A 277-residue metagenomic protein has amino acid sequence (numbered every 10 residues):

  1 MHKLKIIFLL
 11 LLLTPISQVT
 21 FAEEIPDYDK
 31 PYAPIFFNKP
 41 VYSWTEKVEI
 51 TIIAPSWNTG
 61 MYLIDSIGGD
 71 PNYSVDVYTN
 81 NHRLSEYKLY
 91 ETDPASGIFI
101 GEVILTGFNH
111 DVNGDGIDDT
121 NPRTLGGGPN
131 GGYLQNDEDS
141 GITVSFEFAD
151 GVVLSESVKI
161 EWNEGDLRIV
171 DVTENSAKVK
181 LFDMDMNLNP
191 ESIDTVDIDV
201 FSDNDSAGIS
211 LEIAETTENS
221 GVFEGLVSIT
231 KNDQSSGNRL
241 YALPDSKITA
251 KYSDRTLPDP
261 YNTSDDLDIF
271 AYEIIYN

Functional and structural regions predicted by a protein language model:
L4-P15: Sec-dependent N-terminal signal peptides
T14-A22: Intrinsically disordered, low-complexity Ser/Thr/Pro-rich tracts
F21-N277: Long, disordered, Ser/Thr/Pro-rich
